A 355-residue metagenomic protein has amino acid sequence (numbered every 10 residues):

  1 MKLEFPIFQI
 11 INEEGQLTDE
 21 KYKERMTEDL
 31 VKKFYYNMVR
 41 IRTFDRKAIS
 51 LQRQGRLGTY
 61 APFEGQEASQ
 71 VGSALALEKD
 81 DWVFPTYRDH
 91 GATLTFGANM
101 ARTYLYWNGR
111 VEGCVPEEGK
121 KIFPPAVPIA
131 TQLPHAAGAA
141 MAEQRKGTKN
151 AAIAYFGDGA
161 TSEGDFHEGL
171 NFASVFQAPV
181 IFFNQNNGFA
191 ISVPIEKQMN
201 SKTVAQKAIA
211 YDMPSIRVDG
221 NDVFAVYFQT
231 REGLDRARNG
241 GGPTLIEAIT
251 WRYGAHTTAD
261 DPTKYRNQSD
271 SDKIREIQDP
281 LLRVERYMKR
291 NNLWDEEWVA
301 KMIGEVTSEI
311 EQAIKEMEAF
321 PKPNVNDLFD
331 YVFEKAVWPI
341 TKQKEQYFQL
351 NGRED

Functional and structural regions predicted by a protein language model:
M1, S73-A76, D235-A237: A general structural signal for short secondary-structure junctions and capping/turn motifs
M1-A68, G254, D261-T263, Q268-D355: Conserved acidic/glycine
N12, P85, R217-D219: Structural signal for conserved beta-strand scaffold positions within catalytic alpha/beta enzyme cores
T43-R46, S50-A178, P194-N200, A205 (+1 more regions): Cofactor-binding active-site loop characterized by glycine-rich and histidine/acidic residues
S69, L94, I191, V226 (+2 more regions): Short secondary-structure boundary/hinge segments and terminal tails
Y87, A248-T250, V332: A general secondary-structure junction signal
P128-A319: Glycine-rich ThDP/TPP pyrophosphate-binding loop and its adjacent helix/strand module within ThDP-dependent enzymes
